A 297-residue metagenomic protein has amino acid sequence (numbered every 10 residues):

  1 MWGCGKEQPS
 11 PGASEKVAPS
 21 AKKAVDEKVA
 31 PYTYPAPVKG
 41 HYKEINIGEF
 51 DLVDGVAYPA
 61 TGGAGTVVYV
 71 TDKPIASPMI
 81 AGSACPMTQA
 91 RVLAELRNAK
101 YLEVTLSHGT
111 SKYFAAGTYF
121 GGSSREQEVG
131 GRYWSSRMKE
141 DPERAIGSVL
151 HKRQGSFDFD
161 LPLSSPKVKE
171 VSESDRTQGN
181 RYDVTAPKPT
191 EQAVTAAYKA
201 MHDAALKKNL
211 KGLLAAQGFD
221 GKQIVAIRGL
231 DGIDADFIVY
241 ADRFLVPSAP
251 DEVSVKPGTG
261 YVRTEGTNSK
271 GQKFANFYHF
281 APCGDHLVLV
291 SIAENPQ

Functional and structural regions predicted by a protein language model:
C4-E7: Bacterial signal peptide processing site
P11-Y42: Post-signal peptide N-terminal segment of mature Sec-exported envelope proteins
Y32, R132-Y133, S148-Y182: Edge beta-strand at a domain terminus
Y58-P142: Surface-exposed helix/loop patches within compact recognition domains
P166-D175, R181, K270-Q297: Short beta-strand edge/turn micro-motifs at domain boundaries
K169-K207: Short, low-complexity N-terminal intrinsically disordered segments enriched in polar/charged residues
K207-I224: Short, well-ordered alpha-helical segments enriched in acidic and aromatic residues
D231-H279, C283: Surface-exposed, charged secondary-structure patches
